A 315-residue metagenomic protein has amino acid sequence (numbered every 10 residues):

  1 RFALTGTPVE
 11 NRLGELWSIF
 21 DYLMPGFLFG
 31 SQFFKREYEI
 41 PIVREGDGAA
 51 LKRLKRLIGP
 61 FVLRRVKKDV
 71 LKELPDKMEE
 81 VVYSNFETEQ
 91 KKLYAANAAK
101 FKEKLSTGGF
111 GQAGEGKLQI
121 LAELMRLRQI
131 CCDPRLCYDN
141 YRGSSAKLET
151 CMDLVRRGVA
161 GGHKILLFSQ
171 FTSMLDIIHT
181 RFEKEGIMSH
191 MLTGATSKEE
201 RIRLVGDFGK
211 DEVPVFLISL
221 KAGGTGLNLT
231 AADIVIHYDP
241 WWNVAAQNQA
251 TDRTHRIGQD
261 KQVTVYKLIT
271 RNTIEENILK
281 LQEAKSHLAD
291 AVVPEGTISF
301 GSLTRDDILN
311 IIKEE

Functional and structural regions predicted by a protein language model:
R1-K68: Conserved P-loop NTPase motor "coupling/switch" region that bridges the ATPase
F2, L166-F168, H190, I236 (+1 more regions): Conserved hydrophobic packing residues within short motifs/helices of P-loop NTPase cores of ABC-family ATPases
T7-L13, P25-L28, P41-I42, T88-K91 (+7 more regions): Conserved nucleotide-binding/hydrolysis micro-motifs of P-loop NTPases
E15-I19, F33-E37, R53, L57 (+6 more regions): Alpha-helical scaffold elements adjacent to nucleotide-binding pockets in ATP/GTP-utilizing enzyme cores
E15-S18, L227-P240, Q262-L268: A short beta-strand element within the Helicase C-terminal
L16, R56-E103: RecA-like P-loop NTPase motor core
K72-A95, G109-L227, I298, S302-E315: Conserved Helicase C-terminal RecA-like lobe
W241-T251, H255-E315: A conserved SF2-helicase RecA2
